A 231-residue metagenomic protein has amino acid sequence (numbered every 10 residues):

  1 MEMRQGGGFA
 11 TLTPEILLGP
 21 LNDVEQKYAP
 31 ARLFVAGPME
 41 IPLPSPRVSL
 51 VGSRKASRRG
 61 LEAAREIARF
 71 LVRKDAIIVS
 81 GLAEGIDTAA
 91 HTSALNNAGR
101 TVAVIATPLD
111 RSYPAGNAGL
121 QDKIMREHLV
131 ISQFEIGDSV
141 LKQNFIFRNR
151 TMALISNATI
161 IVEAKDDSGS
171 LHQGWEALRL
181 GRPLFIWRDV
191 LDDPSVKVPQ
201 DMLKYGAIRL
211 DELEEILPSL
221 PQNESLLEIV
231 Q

Functional and structural regions predicted by a protein language model:
R4-Q231: Glycine-biased, small-residue-rich flexible motifs in mid-sequence functional cores and linkers
